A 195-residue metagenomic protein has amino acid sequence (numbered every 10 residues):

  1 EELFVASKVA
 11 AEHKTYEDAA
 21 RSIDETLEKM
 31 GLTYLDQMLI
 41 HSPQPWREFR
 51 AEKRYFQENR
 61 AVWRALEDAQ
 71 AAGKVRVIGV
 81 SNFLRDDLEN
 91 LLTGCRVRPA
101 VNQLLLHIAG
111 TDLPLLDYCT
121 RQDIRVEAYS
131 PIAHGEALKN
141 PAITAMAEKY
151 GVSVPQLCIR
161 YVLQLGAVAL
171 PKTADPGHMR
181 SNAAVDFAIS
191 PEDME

Functional and structural regions predicted by a protein language model:
E1-V5, E192: Short intrinsically disordered, low-complexity coil segments enriched in acidic
E2, L32-L35, V75, P99: Local beta-strand N-terminus motif with an aromatic residue
F4-E17, Q37-P45: Structural motif corresponding to the early beta-alpha repeats
A11, S42-E195: Beta/alpha (TIM)-barrel catalytic core signal, keyed to glycine-rich beta->alpha loops juxtaposed to Asp/Glu that bind
A19-I40, D68-A72: CE4/NodB-like, metal-dependent polysaccharide N-deacetylase domain that modifies extracellular/periplasmic N-acetylated
